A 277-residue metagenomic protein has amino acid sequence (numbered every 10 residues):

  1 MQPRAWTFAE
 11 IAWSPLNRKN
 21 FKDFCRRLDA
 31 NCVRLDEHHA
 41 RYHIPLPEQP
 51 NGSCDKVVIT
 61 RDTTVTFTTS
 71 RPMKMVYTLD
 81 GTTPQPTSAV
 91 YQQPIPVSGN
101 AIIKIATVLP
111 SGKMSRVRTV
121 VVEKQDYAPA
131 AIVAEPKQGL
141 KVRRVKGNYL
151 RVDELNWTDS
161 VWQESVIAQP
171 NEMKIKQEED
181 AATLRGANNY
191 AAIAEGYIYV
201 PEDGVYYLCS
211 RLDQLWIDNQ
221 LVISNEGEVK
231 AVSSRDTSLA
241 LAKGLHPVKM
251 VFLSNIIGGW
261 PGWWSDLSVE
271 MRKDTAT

Functional and structural regions predicted by a protein language model:
M1-Q2: Catalytic cores of enzyme domains
A5: Conserved, mostly hydrophobic/aromatic
F8: Change "in soluble alpha/beta enzymes" to "in soluble alpha/beta proteins
A12-K22, H38: Contiguous, structured surface segment used for ligand recognition
C25-Y199, D203-V205, S210-R211, W216-A240 (+3 more regions): Short, compositionally stereotyped local motifs that mark structural "simplifiers"
F252-I256: Short, charged beta-turn/beta-strand-edge "cap" motif at the junction between a beta-strand and an adjacent loop
